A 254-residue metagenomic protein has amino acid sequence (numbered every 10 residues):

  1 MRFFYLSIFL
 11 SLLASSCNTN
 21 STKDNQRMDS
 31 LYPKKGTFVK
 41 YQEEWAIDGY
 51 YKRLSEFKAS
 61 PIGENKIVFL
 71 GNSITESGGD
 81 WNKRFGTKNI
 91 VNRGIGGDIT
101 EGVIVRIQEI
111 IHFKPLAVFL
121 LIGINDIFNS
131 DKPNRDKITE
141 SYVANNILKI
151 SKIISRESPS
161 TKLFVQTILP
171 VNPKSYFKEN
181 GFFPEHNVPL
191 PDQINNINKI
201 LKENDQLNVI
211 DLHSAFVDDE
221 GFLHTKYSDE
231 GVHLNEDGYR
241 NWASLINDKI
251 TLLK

Functional and structural regions predicted by a protein language model:
M1-V68, K254: N-terminal secretory targeting modules
V68-L70, V91: Conserved beta-strand elements of the Class I
E76-N89, T100-A144, P170-N172: Oxyanion-hole/transition-state-stabilizing segment in secreted/luminal serine hydrolases and related acyltransferases
G86-N89, N134-D136, F177-H186, G221-E230: Short glycine/proline- and charge-enriched loop/turn segments that cap or connect secondary-structure elements
V103, S228-K254: Histidine-centered active-site loop/cap adjacent to the catalytic His in serine esterases/O-acetyl transfer systems
I107, I147-K152, N198: Generic structural signal for well-ordered alpha-helices, preferentially at hydrophobic/aromatic core positions
S158-K162: A short helix->loop->beta-strand "cap" motif at the edges of active sites that frequently abuts
P173-L212: Substrate-gating cap/lid alpha-helix
